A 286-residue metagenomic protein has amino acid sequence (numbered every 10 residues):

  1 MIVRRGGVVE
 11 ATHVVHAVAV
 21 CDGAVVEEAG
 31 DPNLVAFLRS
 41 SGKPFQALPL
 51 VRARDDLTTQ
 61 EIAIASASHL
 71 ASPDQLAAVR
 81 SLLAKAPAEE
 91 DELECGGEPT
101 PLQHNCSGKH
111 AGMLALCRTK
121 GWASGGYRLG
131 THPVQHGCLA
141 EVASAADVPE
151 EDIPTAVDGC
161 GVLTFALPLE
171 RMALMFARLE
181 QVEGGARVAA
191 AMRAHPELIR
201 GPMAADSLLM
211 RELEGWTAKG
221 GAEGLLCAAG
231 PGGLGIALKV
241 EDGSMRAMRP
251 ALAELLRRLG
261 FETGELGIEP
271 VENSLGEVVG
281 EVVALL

Functional and structural regions predicted by a protein language model:
M1-N33: Beta-lactamase-like hydrolase cores
T12-A17, A111, L139, E223-L226: Short glycine-rich loop/turn motifs
G23-N33, Q60-I62, E151-V157: Glycine/charged-rich beta-loop-alpha catalytic/anionic-binding loops adjacent to active sites
A29-F37, A65-H69, P99-H104, V157-L163 (+1 more regions): A short glycine/serine-rich beta->alpha loop
L38-D55, D74: Active-site SXXK
Q60-E151, R178: Active-site-adjacent helix/loop patches that line small-molecule binding or acyl-intermediate pockets
H132, P149-E197: Penicillin-binding protein/beta-lactamase superfamily catalytic region
E180-L286: Structured C-terminal helix/loop/strand segments within mature extracytoplasmic catalytic/sensor domains
